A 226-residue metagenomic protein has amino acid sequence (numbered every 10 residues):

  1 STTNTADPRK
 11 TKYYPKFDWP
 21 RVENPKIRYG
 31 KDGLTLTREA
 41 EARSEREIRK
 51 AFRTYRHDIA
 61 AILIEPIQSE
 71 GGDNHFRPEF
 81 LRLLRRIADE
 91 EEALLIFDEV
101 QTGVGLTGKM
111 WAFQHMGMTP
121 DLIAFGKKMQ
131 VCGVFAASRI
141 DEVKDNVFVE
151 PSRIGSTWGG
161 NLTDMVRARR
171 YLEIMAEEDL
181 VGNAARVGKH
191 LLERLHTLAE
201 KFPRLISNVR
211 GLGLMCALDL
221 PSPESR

Functional and structural regions predicted by a protein language model:
S1-R226: Conserved N-terminal phosphate-binding loop of PLP-dependent enzymes in the Aspartate aminotransferase
